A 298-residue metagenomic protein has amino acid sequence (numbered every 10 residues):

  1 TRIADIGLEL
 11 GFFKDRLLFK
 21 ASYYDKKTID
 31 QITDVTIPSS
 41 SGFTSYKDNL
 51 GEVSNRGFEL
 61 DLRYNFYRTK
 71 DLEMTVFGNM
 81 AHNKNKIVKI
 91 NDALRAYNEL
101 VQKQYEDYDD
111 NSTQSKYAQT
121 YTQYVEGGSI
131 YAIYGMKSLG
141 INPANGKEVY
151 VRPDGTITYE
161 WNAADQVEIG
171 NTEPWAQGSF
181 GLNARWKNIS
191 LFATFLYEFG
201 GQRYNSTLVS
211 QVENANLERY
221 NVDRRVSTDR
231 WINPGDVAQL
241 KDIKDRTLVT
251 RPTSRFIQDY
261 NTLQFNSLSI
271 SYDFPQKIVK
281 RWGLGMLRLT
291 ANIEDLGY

Functional and structural regions predicted by a protein language model:
T1-S112, L248, P252-Y298: Extracellular/periplasmic, surface-exposed regions of secreted and cell-surface proteins
R2, F58, W161, G170-G181: Short, glycine/acidic-rich beta->alpha junctions
F13-L17, Y67-L72, F77, P174-Q211 (+2 more regions): Subset of outer-membrane beta-barrel
K27-L50, N85-E173, S190-D259: Surface-exposed, extracytoplasmic segments of Gram-negative outer-membrane nutrient-acquisition systems
R68-K70, Y124-I130, G140-I141, G181-R185 (+1 more regions): A general structural signal for short secondary-structure junctions and capping/turn motifs
E148, G181, R288: Short glycine-/small-residue-rich flexible loop motifs, especially phosphate/cofactor-binding loops
